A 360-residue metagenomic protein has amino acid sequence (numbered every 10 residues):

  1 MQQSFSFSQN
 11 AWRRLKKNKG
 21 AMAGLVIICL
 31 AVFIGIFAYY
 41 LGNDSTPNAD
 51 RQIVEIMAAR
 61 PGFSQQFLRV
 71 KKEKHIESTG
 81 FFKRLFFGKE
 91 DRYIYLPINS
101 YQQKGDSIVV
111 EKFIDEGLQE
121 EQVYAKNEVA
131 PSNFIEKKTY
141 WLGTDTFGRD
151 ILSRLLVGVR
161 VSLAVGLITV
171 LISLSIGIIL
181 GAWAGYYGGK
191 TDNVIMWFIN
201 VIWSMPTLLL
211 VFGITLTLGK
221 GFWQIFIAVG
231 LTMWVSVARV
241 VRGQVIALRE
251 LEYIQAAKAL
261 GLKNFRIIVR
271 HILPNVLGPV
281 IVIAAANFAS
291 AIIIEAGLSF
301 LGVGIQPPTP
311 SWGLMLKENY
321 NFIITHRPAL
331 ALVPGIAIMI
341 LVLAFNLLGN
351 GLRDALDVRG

Functional and structural regions predicted by a protein language model:
M1-S173, I178, F322-L332, M339-L343 (+1 more regions): Gly/Trp-centered helix-boundary motif
T144-G360: Alpha-helical transmembrane segments of integral membrane proteins, especially multi-pass inner/plasma-membrane
